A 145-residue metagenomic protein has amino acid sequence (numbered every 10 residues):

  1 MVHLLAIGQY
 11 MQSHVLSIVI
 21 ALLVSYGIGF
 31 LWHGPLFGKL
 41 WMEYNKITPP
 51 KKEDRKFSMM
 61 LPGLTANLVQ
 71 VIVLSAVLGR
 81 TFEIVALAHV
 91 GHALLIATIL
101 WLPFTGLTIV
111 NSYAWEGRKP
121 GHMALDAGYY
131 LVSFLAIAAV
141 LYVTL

Functional and structural regions predicted by a protein language model:
V2-L145: Juxtamembrane/disordered regions of integral membrane proteins
